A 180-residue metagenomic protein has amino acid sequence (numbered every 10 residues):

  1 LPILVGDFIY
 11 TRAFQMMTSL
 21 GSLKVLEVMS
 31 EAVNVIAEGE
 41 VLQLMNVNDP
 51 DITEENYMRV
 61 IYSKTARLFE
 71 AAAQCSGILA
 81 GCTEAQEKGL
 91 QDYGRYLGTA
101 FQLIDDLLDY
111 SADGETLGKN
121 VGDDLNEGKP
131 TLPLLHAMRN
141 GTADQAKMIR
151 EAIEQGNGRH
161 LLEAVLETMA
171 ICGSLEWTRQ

Functional and structural regions predicted by a protein language model:
L1-Q180: All-alpha prenyltransferase/terpene-synthase fold signal
